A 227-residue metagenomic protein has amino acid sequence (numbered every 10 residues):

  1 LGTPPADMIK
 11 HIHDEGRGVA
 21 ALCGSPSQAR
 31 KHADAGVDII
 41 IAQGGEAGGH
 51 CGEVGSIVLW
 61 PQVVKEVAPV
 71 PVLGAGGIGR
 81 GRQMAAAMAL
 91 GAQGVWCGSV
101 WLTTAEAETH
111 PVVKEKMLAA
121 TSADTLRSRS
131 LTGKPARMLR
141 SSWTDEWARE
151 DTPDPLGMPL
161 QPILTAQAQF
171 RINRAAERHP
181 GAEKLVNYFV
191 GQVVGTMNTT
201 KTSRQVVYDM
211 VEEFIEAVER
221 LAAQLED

Functional and structural regions predicted by a protein language model:
L1-L73, R80-S99: Alpha/beta enzyme core
V58-L73, G79-D227: Conserved active-site-proximal phosphate/metal-binding subdomains
